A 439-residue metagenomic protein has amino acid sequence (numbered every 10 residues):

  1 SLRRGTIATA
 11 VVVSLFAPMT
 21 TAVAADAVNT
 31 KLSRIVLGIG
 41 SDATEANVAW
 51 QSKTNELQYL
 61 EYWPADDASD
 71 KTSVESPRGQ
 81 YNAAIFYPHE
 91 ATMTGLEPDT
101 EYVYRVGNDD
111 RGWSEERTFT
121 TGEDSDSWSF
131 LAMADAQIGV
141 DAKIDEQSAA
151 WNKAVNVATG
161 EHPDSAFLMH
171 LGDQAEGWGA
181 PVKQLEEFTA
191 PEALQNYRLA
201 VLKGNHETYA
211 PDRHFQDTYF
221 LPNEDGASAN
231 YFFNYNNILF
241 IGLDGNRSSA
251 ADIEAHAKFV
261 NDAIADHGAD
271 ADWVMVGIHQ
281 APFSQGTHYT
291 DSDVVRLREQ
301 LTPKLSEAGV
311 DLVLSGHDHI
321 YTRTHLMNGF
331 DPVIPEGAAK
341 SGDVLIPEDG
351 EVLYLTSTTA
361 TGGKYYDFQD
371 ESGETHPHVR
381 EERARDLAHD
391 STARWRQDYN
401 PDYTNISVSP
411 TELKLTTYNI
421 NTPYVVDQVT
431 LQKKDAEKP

Functional and structural regions predicted by a protein language model:
S1-I7: Bacterial N-terminal signal peptides that target proteins for export
F16-V23: C-terminal segment of classical bacterial N-terminal signal peptides
A25-Y59, A65-Q80, I85-P88, D110-W113 (+7 more regions): Metal-dependent phosphoesterase/phosphodiesterase active-site architecture
T30-R34, G40-N47, S52-Q58, N82-Y87 (+3 more regions): N-terminal active-site segment of His-dependent metallophosphoesterases
F130, L168, L199, F240 (+1 more regions): Hydrophobic beta-strand anchors of alpha/beta hydrolase catalytic cores
D135, G172-D173, G204-N205, H279 (+1 more regions): Active-site glycine-centered loops adjacent to acidic/histidine catalytic or metal-binding residues that shape
K143-E146, Q174-A190, T208-F220, G286-V294 (+1 more regions): Metal-dependent catalytic neighborhoods of phosphoester/phosphodiester hydrolases
H162, P191-N196, P347-D349: Short, conserved loop/helix-junction motifs that constitute active-site signature segments in enzyme catalytic cores
